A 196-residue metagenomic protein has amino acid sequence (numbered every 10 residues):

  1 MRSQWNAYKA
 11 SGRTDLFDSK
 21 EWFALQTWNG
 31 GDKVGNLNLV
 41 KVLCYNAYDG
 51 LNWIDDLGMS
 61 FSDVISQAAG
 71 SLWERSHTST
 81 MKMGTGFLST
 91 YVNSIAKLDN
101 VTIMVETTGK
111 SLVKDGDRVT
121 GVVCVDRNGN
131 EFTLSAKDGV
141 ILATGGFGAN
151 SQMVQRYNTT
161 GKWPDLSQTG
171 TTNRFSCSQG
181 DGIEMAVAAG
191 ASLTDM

Functional and structural regions predicted by a protein language model:
M1-K9, V119, G129-F132, L142: Charged, low-complexity intrinsically disordered tails and linkers
M1-T102, V154-N158: Conserved N-terminal/central alpha/beta ligand/cofactor-binding core
D49-N52, T120, T160-D165: A short, terminal or domain-edge coil/loop segment
F61, L112, L166-T169: Generic structural motif
S79-D138, G180-A189: Helical element adjacent to the flavin cofactor pocket in flavoenzyme catalytic cores
R127-E131, S135-M196: Glycine-rich loop(s) and the adjacent beta-strand/alpha-helix scaffold that form part
